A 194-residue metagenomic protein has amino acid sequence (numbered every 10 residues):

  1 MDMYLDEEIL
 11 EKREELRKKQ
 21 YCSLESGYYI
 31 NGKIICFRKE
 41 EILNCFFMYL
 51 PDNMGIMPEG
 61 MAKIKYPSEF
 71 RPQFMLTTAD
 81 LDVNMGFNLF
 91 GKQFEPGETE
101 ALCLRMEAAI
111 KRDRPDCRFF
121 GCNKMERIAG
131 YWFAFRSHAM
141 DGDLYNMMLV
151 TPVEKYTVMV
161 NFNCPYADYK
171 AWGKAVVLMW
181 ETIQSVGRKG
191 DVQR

Functional and structural regions predicted by a protein language model:
M1-G86, G91-I128, A139-D143, Y156 (+1 more regions): N-terminal targeting sequences that direct proteins away from the cytosol to non-cytosolic compartments
F133: Nucleotide and nucleotide-moiety/phosphate-recognizing core
N146-T151: Hydrophobic/aromatic beta-strand elements that line small-molecule binding cavities or substrate pockets in beta-rich
